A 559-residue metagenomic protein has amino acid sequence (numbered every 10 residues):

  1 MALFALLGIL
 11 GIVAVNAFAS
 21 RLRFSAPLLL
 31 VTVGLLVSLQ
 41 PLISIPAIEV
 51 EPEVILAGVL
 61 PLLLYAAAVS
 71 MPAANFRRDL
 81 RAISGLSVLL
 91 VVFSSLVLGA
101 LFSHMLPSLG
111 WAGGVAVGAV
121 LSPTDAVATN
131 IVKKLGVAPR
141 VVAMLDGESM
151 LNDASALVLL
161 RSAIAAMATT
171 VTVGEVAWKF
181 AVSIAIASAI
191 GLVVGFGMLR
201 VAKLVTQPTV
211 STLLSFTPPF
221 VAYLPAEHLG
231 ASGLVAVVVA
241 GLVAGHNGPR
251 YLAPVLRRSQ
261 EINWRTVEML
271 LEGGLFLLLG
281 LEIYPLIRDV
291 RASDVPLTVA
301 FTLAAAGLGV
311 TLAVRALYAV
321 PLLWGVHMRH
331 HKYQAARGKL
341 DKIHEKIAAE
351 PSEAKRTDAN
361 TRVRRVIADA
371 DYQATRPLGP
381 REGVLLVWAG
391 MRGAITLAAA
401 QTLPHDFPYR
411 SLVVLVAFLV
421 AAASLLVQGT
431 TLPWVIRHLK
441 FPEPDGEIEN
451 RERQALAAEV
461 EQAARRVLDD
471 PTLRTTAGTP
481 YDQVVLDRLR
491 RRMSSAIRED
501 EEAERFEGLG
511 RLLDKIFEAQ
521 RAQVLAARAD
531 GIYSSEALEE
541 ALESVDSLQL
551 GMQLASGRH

Functional and structural regions predicted by a protein language model:
M1-A455, E459-Q462, R466, D470 (+1 more regions): Transmembrane helical cores of multi-pass secondary ion antiporters/exchangers
E449-Q454, E504-L512: A ubiquitous short alpha-helical element
R474-D487, F506, G510-H559: C-terminal amphipathic alpha-helical interaction region
R492-A496: Interaction-prone helical segments in low-complexity regions
E499-A503: Intrinsically disordered, low-complexity linkers and terminal tails enriched in Pro/Gly and often acidic or mixed-charge
